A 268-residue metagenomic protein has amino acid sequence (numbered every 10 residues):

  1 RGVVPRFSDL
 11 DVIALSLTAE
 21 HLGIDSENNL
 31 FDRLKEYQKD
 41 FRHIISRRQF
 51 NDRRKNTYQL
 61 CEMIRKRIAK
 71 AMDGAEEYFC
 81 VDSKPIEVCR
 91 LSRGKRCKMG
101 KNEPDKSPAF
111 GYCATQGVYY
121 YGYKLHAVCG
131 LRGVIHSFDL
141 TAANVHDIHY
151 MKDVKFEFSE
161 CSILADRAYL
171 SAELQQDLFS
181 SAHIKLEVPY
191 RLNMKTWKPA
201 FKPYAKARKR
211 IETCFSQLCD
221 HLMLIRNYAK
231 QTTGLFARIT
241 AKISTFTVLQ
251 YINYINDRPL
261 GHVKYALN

Functional and structural regions predicted by a protein language model:
R1-N268: Short alpha-helical elements
